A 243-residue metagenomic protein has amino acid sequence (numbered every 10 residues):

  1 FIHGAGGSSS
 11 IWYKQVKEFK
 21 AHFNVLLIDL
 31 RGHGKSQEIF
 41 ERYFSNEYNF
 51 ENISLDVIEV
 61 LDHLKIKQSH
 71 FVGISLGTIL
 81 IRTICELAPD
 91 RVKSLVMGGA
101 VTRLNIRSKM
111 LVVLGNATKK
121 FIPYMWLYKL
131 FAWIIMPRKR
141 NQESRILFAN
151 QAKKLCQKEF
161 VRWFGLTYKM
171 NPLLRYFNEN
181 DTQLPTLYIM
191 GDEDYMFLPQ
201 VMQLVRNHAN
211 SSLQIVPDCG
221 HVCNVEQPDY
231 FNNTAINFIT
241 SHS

Functional and structural regions predicted by a protein language model:
I2-G4, M190: The conserved beta1-alpha1 loop
G4-K14, V25: Serine-hydrolase catalytic-loop signature spanning alpha/beta hydrolases and amidase-signature enzymes
K14-K17, L26-V72, N233: Active-site loop/oxyanion-hole signature of alpha/beta-hydrolase fold enzymes
G73-G77, I81: Gly/Ala-rich beta-loop-alpha elbow adjacent to hydrolase catalytic centers
E86-L87, V92-I122: Flexible "cap/lid" loop of the alpha/beta hydrolase fold
I106-S108, M125-N180: Conserved alpha/beta-hydrolase catalytic His-Asp/Glu region
P185-C219, V225: Conserved loop-alpha-helix segment in the C-terminal half of the alpha/beta-hydrolase fold that carries the catalytic
V225-N237: Post-His helix in hydrolase/transferase enzymes
